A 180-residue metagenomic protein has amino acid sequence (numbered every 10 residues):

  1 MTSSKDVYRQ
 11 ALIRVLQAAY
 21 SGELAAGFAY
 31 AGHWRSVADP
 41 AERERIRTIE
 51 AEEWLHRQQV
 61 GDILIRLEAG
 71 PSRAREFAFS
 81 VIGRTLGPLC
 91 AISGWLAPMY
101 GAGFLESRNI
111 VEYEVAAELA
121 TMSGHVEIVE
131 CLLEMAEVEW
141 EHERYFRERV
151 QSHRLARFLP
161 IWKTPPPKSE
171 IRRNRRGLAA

Functional and structural regions predicted by a protein language model:
M1-A180: Non-heme di-metal
